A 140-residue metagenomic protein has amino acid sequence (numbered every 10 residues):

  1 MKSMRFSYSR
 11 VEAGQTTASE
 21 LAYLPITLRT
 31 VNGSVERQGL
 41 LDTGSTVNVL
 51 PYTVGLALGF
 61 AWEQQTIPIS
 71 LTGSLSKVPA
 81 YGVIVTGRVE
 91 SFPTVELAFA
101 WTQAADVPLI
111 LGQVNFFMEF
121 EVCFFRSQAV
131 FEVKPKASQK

Functional and structural regions predicted by a protein language model:
M1-K140: Pepsin/retropepsin-fold aspartyl endopeptidases
